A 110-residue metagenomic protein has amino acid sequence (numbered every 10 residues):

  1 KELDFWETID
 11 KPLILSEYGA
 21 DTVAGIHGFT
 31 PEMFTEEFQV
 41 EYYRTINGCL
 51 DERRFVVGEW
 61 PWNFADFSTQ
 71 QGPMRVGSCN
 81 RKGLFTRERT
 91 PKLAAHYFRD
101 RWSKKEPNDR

Functional and structural regions predicted by a protein language model:
K1-R110: Substrate-binding clefts and catalytic carboxylate motifs of secreted carbohydrate-active enzymes
